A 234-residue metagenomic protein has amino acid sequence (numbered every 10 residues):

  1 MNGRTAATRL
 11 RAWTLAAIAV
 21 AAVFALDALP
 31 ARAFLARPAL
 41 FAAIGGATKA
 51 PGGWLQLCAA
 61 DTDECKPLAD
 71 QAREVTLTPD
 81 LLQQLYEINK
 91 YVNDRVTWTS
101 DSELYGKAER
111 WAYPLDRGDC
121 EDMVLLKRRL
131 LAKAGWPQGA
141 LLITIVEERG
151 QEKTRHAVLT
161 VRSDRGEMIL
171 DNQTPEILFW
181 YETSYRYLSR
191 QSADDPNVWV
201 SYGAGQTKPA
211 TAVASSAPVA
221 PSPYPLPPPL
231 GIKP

Functional and structural regions predicted by a protein language model:
N2-A17: Bacterial N-terminal signal peptides that target proteins for export
A19-V20, A31: Cleavable N-terminal signal peptides
A21-D27: Hydrophobic h-region of N-terminal signal peptides that target proteins for export in Gram-negative bacteria
D27-P234: A structural boundary/capping signal
